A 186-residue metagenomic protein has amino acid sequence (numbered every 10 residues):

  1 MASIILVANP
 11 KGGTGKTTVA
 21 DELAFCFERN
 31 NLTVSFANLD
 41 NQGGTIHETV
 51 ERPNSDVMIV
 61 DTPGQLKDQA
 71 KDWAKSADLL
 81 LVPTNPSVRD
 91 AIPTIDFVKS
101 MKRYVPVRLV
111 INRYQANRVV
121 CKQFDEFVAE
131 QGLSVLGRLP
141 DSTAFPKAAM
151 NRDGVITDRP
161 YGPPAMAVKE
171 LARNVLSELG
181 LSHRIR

Functional and structural regions predicted by a protein language model:
M1-N30: Walker A (P-loop) phosphate-binding motif
N30-I46: Short beta-strand-centered segment that lines the nucleotide-binding/catalytic pocket of NTP-utilizing
A37-N41, P53-W73: Switch II (G3) loop of P-loop NTPases
M58, L80-L81, V107: Short, well-ordered beta-strand core segments
L66-V88: Inter-motif core of Ras-like GTPase G domains
A91-A116: Conserved C-terminal guanine-recognition region of P-loop GTPase G domains, centered on the G4
Q115, D125-I156, V168: Beta-strand-loop-alpha "switch" segments that mediate conformational coupling across diverse proteins
R152-R186: NTP-binding/hydrolysis catalytic cores, primarily Walker-type P-loop NTPases
